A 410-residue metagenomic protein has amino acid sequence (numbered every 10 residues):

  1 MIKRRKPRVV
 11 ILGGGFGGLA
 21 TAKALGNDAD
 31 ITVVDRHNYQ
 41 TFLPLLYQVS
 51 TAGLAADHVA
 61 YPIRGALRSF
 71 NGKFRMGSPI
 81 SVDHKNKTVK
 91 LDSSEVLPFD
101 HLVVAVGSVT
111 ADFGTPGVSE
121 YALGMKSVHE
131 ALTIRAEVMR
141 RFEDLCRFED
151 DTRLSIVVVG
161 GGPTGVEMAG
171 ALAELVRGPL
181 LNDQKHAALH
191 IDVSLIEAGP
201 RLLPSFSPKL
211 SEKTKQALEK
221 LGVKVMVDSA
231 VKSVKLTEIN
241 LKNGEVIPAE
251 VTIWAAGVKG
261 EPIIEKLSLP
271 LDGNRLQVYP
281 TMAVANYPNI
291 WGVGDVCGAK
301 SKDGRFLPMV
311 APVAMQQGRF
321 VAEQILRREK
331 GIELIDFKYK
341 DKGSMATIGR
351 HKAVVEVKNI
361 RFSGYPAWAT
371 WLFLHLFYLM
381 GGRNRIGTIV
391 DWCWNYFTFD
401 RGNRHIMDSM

Functional and structural regions predicted by a protein language model:
M1-R8, N71-V157, H186, I253: FAD-binding core/adjacent interface of flavoenzyme oxidoreductases
I2-R75, V166-S205, I253: Beta1-alpha1 glycine-rich phosphate/pyrophosphate-binding loop at the start of Rossmann-like nucleotide-binding domains
R4-K6, Q317, A322-M410: C-terminal, flexible cofactor-proximal segment of oxidoreductases
V10-L12, P98-S108, V231, I239 (+2 more regions): Short hydrophobic core segments
G17, G107-T110, A169, V258-G260: Short glycine-rich anion-binding loops that position phosphate/pyrophosphate groups of nucleotides and phosphorylated
F74-S81, A173-P280, N286, L334: A Rossmann-like FAD-binding core segment of flavoenzymes
E120-R147, T237-N240, V246-Q316, E323: FAD-site-proximal beta/loop scaffold in flavoenzymes
T152-F206, K213, K224-M226, M309-R327 (+2 more regions): Rossmann-like dinucleotide-binding core of oxidoreductases
